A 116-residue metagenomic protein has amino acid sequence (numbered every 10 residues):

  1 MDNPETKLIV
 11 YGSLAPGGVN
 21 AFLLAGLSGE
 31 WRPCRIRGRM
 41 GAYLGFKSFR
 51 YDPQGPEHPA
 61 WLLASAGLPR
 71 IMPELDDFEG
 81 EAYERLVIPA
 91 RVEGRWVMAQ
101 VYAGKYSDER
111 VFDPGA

Functional and structural regions predicted by a protein language model:
M1-A116: Glycine-aromatic micro-motifs
